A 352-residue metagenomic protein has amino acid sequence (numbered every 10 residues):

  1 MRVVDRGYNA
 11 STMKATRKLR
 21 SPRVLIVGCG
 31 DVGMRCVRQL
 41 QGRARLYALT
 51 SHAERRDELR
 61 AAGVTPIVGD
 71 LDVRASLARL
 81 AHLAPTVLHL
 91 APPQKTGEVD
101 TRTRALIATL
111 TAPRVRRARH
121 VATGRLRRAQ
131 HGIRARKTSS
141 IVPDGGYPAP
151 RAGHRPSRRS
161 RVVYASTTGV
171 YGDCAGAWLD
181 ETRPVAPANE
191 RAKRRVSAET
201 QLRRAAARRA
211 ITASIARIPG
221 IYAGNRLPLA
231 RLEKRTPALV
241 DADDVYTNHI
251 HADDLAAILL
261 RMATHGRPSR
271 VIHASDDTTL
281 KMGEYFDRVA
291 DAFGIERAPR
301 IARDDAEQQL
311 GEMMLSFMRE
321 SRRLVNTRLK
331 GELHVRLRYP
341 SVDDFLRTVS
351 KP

Functional and structural regions predicted by a protein language model:
S51-T109, R117-R119, T123-R128, G132-S140 (+2 more regions): NAD(P)H-binding glycine-rich loop region in Rossmannoid oxidoreductase-like domains and their noncatalytic homologs
I107-R127, R134-D144, P150-E190: Conserved Rossmann-fold NAD(P)-dependent oxidoreductase catalytic core, especially the SDR/UDP-sugar
A175-I215: Catalytic helix-loop patch of NAD(P)-dependent Rossmann-fold dehydrogenases
N189, R203-T247: NAD(P)-dependent short-chain dehydrogenase/reductase
V196, R209, I221-E233, R261-I272 (+1 more regions): Glycine/proline-rich active-site loop of Rossmann-fold NAD(P)-dependent oxidoreductases
A256-M314: Mid/C-terminal beta-alpha module of Rossmann-like enzyme folds, strongest in SDR-family dehydrogenases/epimerases
E307-R336: Conserved C-terminal active-site "lid" loop/helix of NAD(P)H-dependent oxidoreductases that clamps the redox cofactor
P340-P352: Amphipathic terminal alpha-helices
